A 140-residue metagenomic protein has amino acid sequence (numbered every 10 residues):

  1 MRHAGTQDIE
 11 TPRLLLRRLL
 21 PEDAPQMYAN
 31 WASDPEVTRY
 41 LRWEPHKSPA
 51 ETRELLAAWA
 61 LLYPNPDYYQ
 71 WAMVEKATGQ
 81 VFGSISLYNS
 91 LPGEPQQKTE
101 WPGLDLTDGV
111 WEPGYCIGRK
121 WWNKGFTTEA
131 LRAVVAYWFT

Functional and structural regions predicted by a protein language model:
M1-K120, Y137: GNAT-family acyltransferases
Y115-C116, W122-T140: Conserved acetyl-CoA-binding loop-helix of GNAT-fold acetyltransferases
